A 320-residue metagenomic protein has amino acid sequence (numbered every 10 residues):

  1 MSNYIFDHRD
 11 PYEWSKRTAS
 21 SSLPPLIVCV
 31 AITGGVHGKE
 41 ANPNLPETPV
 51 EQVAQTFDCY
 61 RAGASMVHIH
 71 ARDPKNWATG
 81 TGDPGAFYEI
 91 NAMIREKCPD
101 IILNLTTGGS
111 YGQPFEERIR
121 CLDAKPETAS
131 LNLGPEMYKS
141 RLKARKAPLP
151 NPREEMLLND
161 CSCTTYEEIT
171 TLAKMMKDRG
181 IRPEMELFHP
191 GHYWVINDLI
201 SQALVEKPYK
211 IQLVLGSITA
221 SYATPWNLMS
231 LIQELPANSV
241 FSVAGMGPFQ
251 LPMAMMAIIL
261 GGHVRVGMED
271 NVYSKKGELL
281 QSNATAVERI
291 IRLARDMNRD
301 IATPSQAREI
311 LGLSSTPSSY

Functional and structural regions predicted by a protein language model:
T18-N44, R145-L149: N-terminal small/glycine-rich loop or linker at the start of catalytic domains across soluble metabolic enzymes
I32-A54, T106-P114, L158-C163, E184-E186 (+2 more regions): Active-site mouth loops of central-metabolism enzymes
E40, S65-Y88, V214-L215, V272-K276: Glycine-rich, proline-tolerant flexible connector loops at the mouths of alpha/beta enzymes
Q52, C59, H70, A129 (+4 more regions): Conserved, mostly hydrophobic/aromatic
A78-L105, L172, M176-D178, S230-N238 (+1 more regions): Alpha-helix-loop-beta-strand connector modules within alpha/beta enzyme cores
T81-C163: Active-site beta->alpha loop and helix N-cap motifs at the rims of alpha/beta catalytic domains
S130-E269, L280: Catalytic alpha/beta core domains of metabolic enzymes, predominantly
R141-P150, K276-R299: C-terminal helical cap(s) of enzyme catalytic domains, especially alpha/beta-barrels
